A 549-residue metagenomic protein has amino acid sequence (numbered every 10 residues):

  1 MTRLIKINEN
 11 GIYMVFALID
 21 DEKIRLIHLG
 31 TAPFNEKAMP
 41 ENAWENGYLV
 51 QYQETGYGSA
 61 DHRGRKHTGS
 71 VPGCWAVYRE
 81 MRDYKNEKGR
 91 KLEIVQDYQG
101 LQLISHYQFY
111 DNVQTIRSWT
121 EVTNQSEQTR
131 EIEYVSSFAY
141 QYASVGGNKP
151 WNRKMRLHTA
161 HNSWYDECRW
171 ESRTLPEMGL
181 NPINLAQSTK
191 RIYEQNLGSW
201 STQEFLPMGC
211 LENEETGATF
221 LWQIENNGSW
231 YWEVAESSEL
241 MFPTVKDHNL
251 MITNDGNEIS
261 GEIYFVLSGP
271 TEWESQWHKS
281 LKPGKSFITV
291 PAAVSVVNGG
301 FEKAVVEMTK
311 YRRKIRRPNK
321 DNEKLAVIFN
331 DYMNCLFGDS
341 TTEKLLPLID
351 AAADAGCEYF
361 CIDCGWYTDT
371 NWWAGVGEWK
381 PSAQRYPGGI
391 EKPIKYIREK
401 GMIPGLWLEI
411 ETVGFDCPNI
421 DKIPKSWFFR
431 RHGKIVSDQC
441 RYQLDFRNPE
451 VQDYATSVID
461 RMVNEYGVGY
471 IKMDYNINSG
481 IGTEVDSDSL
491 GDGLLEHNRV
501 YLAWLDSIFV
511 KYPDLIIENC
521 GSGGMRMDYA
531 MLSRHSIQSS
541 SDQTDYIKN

Functional and structural regions predicted by a protein language model:
R3-G256, S275: Polysaccharide-binding surfaces and accessory modules of carbohydrate-active proteins
G11, T120, G284, F329 (+5 more regions): Conserved, mostly hydrophobic/aromatic
I263-W273: Short, structured beta-strand/loop micro-motifs enriched in basic residues and often containing a Trp
T271-H278, R385: Short alpha-helix capping/helix-loop boundary micro-motifs
K279-N298: Short Pro-Gly-centered flexible turn/kink motifs
S295-A326: Terminal connector regions
N322-S457, Y470, S487: Aromatic-lined carbohydrate-binding/catalytic grooves of carbohydrate-active enzymes
R385-G389, E399, D421-N549: Active-site neighborhood of glycoside hydrolase catalytic domains
